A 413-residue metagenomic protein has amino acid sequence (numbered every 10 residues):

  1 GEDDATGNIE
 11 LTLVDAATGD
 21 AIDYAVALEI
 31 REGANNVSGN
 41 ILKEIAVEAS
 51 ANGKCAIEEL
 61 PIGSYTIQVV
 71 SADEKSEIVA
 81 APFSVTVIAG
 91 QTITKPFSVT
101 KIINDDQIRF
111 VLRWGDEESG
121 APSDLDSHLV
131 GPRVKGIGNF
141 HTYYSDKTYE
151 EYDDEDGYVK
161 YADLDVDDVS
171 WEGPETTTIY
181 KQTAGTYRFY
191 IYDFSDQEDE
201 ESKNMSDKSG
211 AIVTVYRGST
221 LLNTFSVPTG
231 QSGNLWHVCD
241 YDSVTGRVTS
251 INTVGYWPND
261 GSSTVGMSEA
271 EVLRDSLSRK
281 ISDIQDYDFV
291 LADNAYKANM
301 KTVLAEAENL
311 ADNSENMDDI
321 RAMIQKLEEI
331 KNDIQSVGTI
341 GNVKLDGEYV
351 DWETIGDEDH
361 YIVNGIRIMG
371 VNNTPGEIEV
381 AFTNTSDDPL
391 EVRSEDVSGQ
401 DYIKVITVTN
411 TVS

Functional and structural regions predicted by a protein language model:
G1-D4, K95-N104, K326-Q335: Conserved "repeat-terminator" motif of extracellular CCP/Sushi domains
G7-A16, I108-L112, G341-L345: A short, amphipathic beta-strand motif
A16-K43, P122-D126, T354: Short, ordered, surface-exposed loop/turn motifs in non-cytosolic proteins
I45, N52-E59, T176-I179: Short, surface-exposed beta-strand/beta-hairpin micro-motifs centered on an aromatic residue
P61-E74, Y187-D193, A307: A short, solvent-exposed beta-strand micro-motif common in secreted/extracellular proteins
Q91-S268: Intrinsic-disorder/low-complexity signal
S268-G341: Beta-rich interaction/scaffold domains
N372, F382-S386: Asparagine-centered strand-capping/turn motif at beta-strand->loop junctions
